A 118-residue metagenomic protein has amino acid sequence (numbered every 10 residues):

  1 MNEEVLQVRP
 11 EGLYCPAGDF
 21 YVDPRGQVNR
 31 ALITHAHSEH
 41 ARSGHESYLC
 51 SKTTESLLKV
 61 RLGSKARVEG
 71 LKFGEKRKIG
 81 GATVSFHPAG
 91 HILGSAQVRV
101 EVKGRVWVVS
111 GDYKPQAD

Functional and structural regions predicted by a protein language model:
E3-C15, Y21-R25, R30, A36-D118: His/Asp/Glu-rich metal-coordinating catalytic cores of metallo-dependent phosphodiesterases/hydrolases acting on
